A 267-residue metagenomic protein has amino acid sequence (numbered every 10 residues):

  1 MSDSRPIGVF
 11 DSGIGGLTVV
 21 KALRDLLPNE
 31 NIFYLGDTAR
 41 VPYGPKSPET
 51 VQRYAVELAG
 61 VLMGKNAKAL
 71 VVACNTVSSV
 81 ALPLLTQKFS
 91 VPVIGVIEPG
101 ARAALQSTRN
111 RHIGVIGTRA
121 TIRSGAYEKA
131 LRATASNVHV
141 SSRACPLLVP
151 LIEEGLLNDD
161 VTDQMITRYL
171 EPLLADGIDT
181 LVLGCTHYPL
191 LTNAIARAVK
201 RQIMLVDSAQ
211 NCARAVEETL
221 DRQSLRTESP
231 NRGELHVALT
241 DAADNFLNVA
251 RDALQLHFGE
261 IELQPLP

Functional and structural regions predicted by a protein language model:
M1-P267: Non-catalytic structural scaffold of enzyme domains
